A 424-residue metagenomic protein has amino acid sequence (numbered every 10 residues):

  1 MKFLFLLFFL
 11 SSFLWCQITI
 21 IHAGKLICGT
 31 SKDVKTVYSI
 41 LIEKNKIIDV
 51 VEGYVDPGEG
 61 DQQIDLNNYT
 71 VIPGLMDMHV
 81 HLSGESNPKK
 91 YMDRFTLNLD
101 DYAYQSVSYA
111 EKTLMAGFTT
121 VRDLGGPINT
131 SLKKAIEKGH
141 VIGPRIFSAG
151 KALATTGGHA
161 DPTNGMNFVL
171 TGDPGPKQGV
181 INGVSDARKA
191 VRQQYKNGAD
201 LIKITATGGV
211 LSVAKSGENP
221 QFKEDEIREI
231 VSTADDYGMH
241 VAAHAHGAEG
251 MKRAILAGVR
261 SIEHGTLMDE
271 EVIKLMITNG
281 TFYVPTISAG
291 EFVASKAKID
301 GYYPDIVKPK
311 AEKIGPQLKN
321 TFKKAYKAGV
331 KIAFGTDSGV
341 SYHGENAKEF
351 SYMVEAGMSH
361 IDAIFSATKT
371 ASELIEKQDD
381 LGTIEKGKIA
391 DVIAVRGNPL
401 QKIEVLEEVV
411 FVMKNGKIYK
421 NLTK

Functional and structural regions predicted by a protein language model:
F3-W15: Sec-dependent N-terminal signal peptides
T19-I20, L26, T30-I72: Histidine-rich, glycine-flanked metal-binding segment
Y69-K138, T156-T163, D225, E249 (+1 more regions): Metal-associated gating/positioning segment near the N- to mid-region
S83-D101, E111, T156-G175, V210-E224 (+1 more regions): Active-site gating loops and adjacent loop-to-helix segments of metal-dependent hydrolytic enzymes
S86-K90, S212-A214, M251-A257, A289-Y302 (+4 more regions): Histidine/acidic-residue-rich catalytic or RNA/ligand-binding cores of hydrolases and nuclease-related proteins
R94, D236-H240, D305-I306, E312-N398: His/Asp/Glu-enriched, well-ordered alpha-helical/loop segment that forms or immediately abuts the divalent-metal
Q105-L132, I142-A152, A199-S212, H240 (+3 more regions): Divalent metal-dependent hydrolysis catalytic cores, especially in the metallo-beta-lactamase
D186-Y283, K313-I332: Histidine/acidic residue-rich metal-binding segments in metalloenzymes
